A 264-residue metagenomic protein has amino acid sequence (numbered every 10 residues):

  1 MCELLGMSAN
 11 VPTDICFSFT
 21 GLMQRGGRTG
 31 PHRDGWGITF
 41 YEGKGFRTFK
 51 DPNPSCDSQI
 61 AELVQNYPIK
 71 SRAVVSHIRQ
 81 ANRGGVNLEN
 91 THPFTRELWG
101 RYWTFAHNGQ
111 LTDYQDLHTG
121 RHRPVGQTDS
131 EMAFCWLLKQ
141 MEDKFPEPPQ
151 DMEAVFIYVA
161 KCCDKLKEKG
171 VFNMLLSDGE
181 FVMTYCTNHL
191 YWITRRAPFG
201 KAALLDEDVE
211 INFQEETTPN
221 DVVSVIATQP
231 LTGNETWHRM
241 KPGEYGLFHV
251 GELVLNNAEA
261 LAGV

Functional and structural regions predicted by a protein language model:
M1-Q59, G243-L247, G251-V264: Extreme N-terminus nucleophile/cap motif
C2, W103-D113: Conserved beta-strand-loop-short alpha-helix elements that form and flank the Mn2+/Mg2+-coordinating active site
G43-R47, R101-Y102, D113-H122: Cytosolic regulatory regions built on CNB/CRP/Popeye-like sensor folds
P52-V64, I78-G100, L117-G120: Short acidic (Asp/Glu) patches
A73, P148-N188: Catalytic core of PPM/PP2C metal-dependent serine/threonine phosphatase domains
T119-K144: Glycine-rich phosphate-binding loop plus the immediately following alpha-helix
G126-D129, N188-I211: Gly/Ser/Thr-rich active-site loops/lids in small-molecule metabolic enzymes that frequently grip phosphoryl groups
K201-E244: A conserved acidic, glycine/proline-rich C-terminal tail/linker
